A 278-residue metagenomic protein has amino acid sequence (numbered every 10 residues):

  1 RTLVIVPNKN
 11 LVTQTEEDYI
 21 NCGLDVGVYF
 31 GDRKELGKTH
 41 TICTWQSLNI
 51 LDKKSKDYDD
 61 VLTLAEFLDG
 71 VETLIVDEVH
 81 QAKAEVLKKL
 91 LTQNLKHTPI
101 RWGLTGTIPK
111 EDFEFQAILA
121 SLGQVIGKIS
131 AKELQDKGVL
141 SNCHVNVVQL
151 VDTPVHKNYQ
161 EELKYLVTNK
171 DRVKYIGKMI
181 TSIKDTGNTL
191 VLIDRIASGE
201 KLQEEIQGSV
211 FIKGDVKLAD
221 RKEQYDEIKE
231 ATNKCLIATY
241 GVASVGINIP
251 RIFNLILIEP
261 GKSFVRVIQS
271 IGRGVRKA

Functional and structural regions predicted by a protein language model:
R1-C22, L87, P109-K110, D194-G199: Conserved Walker A/P-loop ATP-binding site and its immediately adjacent core in helicase/helicase-like ATPase domains
V4, T41-T44, P99-G106, C235-T239: Structural recognition of the conserved hydrophobic beta-strand(s) that form the central parallel beta-sheet of P-loop
T13, D25-G37, L190, E200-K201 (+2 more regions): Conserved helicase ATPase core of P-loop NTP-dependent helicases/translocases
C43-T73, E78-L90, T239-G241: Conserved RecA-like ASCE ATPase "motif II neighborhood" in helicase/translocase motors
E72-T73, E78-V145: Post-DEXD/H (motif II) to motif III coupling segment of the RecA-like Helicase ATP-binding lobe
T107-I108, K262-A278: Conserved SF2 helicase motif VI
V155-E205: Conserved interdomain hinge at the start of the Helicase C-terminal
A238, V245-P260, Q269: A short beta-strand element within the Helicase C-terminal
